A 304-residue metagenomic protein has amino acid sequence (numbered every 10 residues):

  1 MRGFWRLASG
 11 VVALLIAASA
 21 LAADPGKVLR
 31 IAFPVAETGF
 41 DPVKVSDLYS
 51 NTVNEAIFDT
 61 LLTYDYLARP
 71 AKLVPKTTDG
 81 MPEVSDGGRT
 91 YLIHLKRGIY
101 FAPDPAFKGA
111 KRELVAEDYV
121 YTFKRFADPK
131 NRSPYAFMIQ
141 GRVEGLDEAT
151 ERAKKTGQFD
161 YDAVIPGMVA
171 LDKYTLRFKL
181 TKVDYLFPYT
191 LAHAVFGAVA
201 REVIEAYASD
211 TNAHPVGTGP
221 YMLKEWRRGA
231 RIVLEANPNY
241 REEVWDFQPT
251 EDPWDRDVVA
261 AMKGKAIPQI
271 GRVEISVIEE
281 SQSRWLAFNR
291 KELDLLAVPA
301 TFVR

Functional and structural regions predicted by a protein language model:
A8-S19: Bacterial N-terminal signal peptides
G26-V35, T90-H94, Y119-T122, L176-F178 (+4 more regions): Short, well-ordered beta-strand elements
A32-D86, V216: N-terminal lobe/hinge region of extracytoplasmic solute-binding protein
V35-T52, V74-T77, P105-K108, P134-Y135 (+1 more regions): A structural "hinge/loop" feature
D65-A68, E148-T175, K179-E274, E280-S283: Gly/Pro-rich hinge or "lid" segments in bacterial periplasmic/extracellular proteins
G80-M138, R177, R284-A287: Aromatic- and charge-enriched surface segment that lines or borders ligand/interaction sites
Y174-L176, N289-V298: Alpha-to-beta junction loops
A300-R304: A ligand-binding cleft/hinge motif common to bilobed small-molecule-binding domains
